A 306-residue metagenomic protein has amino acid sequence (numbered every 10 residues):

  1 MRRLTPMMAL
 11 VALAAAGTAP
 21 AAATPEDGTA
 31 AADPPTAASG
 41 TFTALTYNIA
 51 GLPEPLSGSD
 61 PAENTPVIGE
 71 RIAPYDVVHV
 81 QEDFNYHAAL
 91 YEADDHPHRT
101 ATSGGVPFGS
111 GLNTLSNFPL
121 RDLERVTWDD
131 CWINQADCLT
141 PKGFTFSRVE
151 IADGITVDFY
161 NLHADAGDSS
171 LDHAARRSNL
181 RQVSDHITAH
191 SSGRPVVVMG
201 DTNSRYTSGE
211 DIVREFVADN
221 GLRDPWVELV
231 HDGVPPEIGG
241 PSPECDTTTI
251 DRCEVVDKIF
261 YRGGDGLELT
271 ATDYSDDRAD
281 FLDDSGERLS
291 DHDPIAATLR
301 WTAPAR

Functional and structural regions predicted by a protein language model:
R2-E92, G109, R300-R306: N-terminal, active-site-proximal structural segment of metallo-dependent hydrolase catalytic domains
G28, T188-V196, S204-R306: Metal-dependent phosphoester-hydrolase catalytic domains
T36-S39, I72, E92-D94, G105-F108 (+7 more regions): Extracellular/periplasmic catalytic domains that process cell-envelope and extracellular macromolecules
F42-I49, I68-H87, L115, S147 (+5 more regions): Active-site beta-strand/loop signature of hydrolases that rely on acidic residues for catalysis
T46-P66, E124, W128-L139, D165-A175: Acidic/histidine-rich helix-loop elements that form or flank divalent-metal/phosphate-binding sites at the catalytic
G51-E54, N85-A88, A166-D168, N203-E210 (+2 more regions): Active-site environment of divalent metal-dependent phosphoester hydrolases
V77-A164, Y274-S275: Structured beta-strand-rich core segments of catalytic domains in phosphoester-bond hydrolases
A164-V183, N203-V217: Active-site-proximal segments of metal-dependent phosphoesterases and phosphodiesterases across multiple
